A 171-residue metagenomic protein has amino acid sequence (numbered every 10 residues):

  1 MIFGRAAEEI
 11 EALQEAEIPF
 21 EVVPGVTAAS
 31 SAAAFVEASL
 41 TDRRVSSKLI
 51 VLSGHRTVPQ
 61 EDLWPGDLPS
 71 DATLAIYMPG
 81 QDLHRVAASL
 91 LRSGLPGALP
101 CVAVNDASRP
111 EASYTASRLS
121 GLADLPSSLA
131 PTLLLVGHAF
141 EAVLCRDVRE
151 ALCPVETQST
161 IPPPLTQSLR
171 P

Functional and structural regions predicted by a protein language model:
M1-H55: Short glycine-cluster motifs
G4-I18, K48, R56-P171: A contiguous loop/helix-start segment that scaffolds small-molecule binding in enzyme catalytic cores
